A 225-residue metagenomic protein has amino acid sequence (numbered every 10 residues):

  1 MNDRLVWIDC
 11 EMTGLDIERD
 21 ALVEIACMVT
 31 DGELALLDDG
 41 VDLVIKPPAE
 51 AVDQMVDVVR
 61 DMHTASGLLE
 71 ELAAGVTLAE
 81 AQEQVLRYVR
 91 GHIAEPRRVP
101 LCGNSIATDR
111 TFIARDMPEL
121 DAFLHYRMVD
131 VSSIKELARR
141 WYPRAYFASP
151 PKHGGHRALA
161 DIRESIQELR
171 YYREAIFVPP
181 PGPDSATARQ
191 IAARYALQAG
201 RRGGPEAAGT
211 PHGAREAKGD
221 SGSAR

Functional and structural regions predicted by a protein language model:
M1-I8, M12-L101, P150, Q198-R201 (+2 more regions): Conserved non-catalytic scaffold segment of RNase H-like nuclease domains
L22, T111, E136-W141, A188 (+1 more regions): Catalytic phosphate/metal-binding cores of nucleic-acid and nucleotide-processing enzymes, i.e., regions that mediate
K46-V52, D57-V59, H63-T64, V131-Q167: Active-site-proximal helix-loop-helix substrate-binding element of RNase H-like nuclease domains
A81-V85, D109, S165: Alpha-helical packing segments of well-folded alpha/beta enzyme cores
H92-I93, T108-Y126: Substrate-recognition/cap helix-loop segment adjacent to the acidic, metal-dependent catalytic center of Asp-based
C102-A107: Short, well-ordered beta-to-alpha junction loops that form the rim of enzyme active sites and present histidine/acidic
D121-H125, A145-S149, V178-D184: Short conserved catalytic/interaction loops centered on acidic-Pro-aromatic/His motifs
K152, H156-R225: Acidic two-metal-ion nuclease catalytic site recognized across multiple nuclease folds, prominently DnaQ/RNase D-T
